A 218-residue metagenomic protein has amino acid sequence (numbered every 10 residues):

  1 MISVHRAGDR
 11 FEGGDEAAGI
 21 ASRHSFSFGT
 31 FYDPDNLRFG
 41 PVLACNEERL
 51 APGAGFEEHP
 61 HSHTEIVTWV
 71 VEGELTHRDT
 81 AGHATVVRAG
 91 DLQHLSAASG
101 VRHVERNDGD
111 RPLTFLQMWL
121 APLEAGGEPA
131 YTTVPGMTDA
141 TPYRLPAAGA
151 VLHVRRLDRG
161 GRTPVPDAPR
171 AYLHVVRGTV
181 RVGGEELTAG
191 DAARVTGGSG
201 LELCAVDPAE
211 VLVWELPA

Functional and structural regions predicted by a protein language model:
M1-P52, F56-E57, A84-A89, R102-G149: A short, N-terminal "cap"/entry segment at the start of jelly-roll beta-barrel domains of the cupin/DSBH fold
C45-N46, V70, S96, W119 (+1 more regions): Short beta-strand segments
C45-T76: Long, hydrophobic/aromatic N-terminal blocks
A54-H61, R78-D79, V104-N107, R162-D167 (+2 more regions): Short histidine-centered beta-strand/loop micro-motifs that create catalytic or ligand/metal-coordination sites
T64-T80, A89-D91, P166-G183, A189: Glycine- and acidic-residue-biased ligand/ion/polar-headgroup-sensing regions
A81-S96, G136-T138, R162, R181-A205: Short acidic-glycine-tyrosine-enriched beta hairpin
G82, A97-G126, T196-A218: Ligand-binding loop in jelly-roll beta-barrel domains
R144-G161: Edge strands and adjacent loops of beta-rich recognition modules
